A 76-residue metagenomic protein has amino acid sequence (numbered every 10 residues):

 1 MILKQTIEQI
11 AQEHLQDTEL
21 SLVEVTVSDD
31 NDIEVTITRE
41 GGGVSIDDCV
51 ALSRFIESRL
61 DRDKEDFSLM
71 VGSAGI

Functional and structural regions predicted by a protein language model:
M1-I76: Short Lys/Arg-rich amphipathic alpha-helical segments
